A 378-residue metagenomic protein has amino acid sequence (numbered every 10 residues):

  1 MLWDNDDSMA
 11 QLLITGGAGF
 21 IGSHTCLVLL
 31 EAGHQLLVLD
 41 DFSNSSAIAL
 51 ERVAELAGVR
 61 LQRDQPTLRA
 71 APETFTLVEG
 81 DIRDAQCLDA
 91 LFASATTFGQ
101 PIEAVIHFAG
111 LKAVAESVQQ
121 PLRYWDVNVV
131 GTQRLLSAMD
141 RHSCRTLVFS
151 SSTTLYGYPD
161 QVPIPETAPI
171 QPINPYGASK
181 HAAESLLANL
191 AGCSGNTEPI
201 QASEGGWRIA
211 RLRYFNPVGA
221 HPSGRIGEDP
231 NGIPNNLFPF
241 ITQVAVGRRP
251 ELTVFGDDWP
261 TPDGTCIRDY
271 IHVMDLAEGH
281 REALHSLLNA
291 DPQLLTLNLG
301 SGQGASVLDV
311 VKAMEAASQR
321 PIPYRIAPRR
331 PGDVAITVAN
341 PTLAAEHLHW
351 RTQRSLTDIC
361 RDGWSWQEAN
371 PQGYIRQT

Functional and structural regions predicted by a protein language model:
L2-A220: N-terminal Rossmann-like NAD(P)+-binding domain of SDR-like oxidoreductases, especially those catalyzing
D7, A70-P72, Q119, E204 (+5 more regions): A generic fold-level signal
Q11-L12, L122-R123, P159, N174 (+5 more regions): Short, contiguous strand/loop micro-motifs
V114-V118, H221-G227, P262-G264: A short acidic, helix-capping loop that chelates divalent metal ions and anchors anionic groups
Q119, D160-Q161, P169, P175 (+5 more regions): Short capping/connector residues at structural and topological boundaries
W125, V129, I173-H181, G227-N235 (+2 more regions): Short-chain dehydrogenase/reductase
H221-P234, I241-V244, P250: Hydrophobic, Gly/Ser/Ala-rich alpha-helical and linker tracts in large acyl-processing enzymes of secondary/lipid
L237-T378: C-terminal substrate-binding subdomain of Rossmann-fold SDR/epimerase-dehydratase oxidoreductases
